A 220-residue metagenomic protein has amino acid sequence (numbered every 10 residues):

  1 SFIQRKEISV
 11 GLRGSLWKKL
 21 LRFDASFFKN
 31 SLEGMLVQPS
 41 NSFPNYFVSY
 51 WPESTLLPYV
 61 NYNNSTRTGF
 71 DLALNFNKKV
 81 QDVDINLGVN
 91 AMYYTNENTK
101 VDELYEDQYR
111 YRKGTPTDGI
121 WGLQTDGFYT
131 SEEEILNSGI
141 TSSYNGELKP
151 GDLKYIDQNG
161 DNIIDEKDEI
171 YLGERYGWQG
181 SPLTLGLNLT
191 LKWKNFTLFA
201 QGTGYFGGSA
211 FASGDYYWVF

Functional and structural regions predicted by a protein language model:
S1-I120: Extracellular/periplasmic, surface-exposed regions of secreted and cell-surface proteins
R5, G180-P182: Short, surface-exposed loop/turn motifs at beta-strand boundaries within globular domains
G11, L172, T184-G186: Short, hydrophobic/aromatic alpha-helical segments in well-folded domains
L21-A25, I85-L87, L187, W193 (+1 more regions): Transmembrane beta-strands of outer-membrane beta-barrel proteins
S26-K29, F76, D168, A200-F206: Active-site proximal loops enriched in glycine and acidic residues that flank catalytic Cys/His/Asp and coordinate
L32, T95-E97, T190-F220: C-terminal beta-signal and adjacent terminal beta-strands/loops of Gram-negative outer-membrane beta-barrel proteins
W51, N63, N77-Q179, V219-F220: Conserved small-residue
D71, T184-T190: One-face residue pattern on beta-strands with alternating periodicity enriched for small/polar residues
